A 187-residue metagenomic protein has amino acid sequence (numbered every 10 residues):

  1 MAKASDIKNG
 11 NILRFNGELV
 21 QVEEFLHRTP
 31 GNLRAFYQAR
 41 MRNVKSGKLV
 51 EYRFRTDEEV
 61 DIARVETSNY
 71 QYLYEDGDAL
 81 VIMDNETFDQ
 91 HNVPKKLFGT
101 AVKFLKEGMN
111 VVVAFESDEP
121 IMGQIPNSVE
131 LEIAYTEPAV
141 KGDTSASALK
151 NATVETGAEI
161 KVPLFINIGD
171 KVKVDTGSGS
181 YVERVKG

Functional and structural regions predicted by a protein language model:
A2-G187: Acidic-enriched and Gly/Ser
